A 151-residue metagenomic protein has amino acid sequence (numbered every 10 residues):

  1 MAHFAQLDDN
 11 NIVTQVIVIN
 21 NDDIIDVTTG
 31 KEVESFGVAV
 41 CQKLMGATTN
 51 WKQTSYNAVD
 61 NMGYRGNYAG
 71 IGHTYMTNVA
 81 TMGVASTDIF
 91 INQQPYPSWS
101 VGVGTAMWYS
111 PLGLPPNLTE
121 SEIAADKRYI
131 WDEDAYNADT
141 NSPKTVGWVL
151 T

Functional and structural regions predicted by a protein language model:
M1-T151: Interaction-interface detector
